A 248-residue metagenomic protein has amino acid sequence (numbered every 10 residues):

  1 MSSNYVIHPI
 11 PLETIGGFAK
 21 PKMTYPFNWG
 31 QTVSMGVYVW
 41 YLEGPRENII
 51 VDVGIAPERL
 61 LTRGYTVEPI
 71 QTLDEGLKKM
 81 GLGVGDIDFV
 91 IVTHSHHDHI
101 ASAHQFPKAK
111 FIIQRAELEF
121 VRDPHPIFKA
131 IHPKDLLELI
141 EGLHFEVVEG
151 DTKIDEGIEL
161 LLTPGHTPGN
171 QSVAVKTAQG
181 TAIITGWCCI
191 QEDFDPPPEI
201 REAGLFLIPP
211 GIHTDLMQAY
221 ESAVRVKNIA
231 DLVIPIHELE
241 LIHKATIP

Functional and structural regions predicted by a protein language model:
S2-I7, E43-N48, T152-L160, T177-A182: Beta-strand-turn-beta hairpins that frame and shape the catalytic cleft of phosphate-ester-processing enzymes
S3, F106-P107, I229: Short, structured coil segments at secondary-structure junctions
I7, L42, D52, I87 (+7 more regions): Divalent metal-coordination and catalytic microenvironments
H8, I91, I112, E146 (+3 more regions): Hydrophobic/aromatic beta-strand patches that form the interior of the parallel beta-sheet core in alpha/beta enzyme
T14-E75, K79, S172-W187: Conserved beta-strand hairpin/beta-sheet module of binuclear metal-dependent hydrolase folds, prominently
R59, D151-T152, E159-L162, P168-T246: Metallo-beta-lactamase
E68-I113: Active-site metal-binding motif and surrounding structural segment of the metallo-beta-lactamase
Q71, G76-L82, D86, R115-L162 (+1 more regions): Metallo-beta-lactamase
